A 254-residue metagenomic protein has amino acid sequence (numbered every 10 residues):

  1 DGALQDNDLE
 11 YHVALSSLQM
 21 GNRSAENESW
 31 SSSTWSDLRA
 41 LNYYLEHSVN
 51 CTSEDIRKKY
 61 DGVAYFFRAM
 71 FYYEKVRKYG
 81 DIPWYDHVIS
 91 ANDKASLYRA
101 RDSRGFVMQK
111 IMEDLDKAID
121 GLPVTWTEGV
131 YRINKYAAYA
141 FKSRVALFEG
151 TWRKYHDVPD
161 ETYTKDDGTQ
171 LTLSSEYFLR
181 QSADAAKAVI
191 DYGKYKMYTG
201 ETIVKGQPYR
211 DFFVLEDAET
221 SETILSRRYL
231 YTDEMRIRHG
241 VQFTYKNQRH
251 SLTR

Functional and structural regions predicted by a protein language model:
D1-H12, I82, M108, D116-K117 (+2 more regions): An aromatic- and glycine-enriched ligand-binding surface/loop that stacks and positions planar moieties
D6-Y79, K94-V130: Conserved, well-structured interaction surfaces
Q19-M20, S90, L97, G168 (+1 more regions): Generic signal for short, ordered secondary-structure residues within or immediately flanking folded domains
S48, H87, R227-R228: Active-site-proximal beta-strand/loop segments in catalytic clefts of secreted hydrolases
Y79-Y85: Short, flexible active-site-proximal loops enriched in glycine and acidic residues
Y85-N92: Short, conserved phosphate-binding/catalytic loop or strand-edge motifs used in phosphoryl-/nucleotidyl-transfer
